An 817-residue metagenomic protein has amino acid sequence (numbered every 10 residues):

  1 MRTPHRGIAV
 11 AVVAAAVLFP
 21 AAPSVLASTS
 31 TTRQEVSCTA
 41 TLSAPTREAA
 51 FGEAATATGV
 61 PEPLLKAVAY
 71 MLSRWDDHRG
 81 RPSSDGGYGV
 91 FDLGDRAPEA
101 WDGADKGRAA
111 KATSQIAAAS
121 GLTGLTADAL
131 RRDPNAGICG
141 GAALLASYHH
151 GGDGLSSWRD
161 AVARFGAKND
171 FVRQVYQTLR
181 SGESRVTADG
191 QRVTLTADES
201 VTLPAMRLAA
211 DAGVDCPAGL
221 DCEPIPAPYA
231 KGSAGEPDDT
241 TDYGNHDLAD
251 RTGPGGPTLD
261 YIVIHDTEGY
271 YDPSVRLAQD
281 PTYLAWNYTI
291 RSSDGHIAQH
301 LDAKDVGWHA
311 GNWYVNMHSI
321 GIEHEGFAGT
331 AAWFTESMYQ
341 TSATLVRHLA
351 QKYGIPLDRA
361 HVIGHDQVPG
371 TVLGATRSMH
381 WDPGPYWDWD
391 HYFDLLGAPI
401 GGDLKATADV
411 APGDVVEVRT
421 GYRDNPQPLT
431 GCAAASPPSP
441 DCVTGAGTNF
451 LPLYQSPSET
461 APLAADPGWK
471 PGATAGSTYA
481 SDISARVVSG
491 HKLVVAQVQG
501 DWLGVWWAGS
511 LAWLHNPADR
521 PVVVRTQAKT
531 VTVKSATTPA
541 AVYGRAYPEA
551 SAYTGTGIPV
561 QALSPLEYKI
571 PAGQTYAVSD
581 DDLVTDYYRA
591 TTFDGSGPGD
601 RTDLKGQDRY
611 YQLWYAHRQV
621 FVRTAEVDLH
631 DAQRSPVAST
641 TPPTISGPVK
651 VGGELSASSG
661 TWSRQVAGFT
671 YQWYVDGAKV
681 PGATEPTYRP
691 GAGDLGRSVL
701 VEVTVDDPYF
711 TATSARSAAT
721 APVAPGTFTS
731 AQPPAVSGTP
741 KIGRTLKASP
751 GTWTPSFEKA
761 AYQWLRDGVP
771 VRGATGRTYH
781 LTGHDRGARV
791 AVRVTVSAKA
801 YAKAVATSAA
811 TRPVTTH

Functional and structural regions predicted by a protein language model:
M1-S30: Secretory targeting and sorting signals
E35-L42, A50-T58, T123-N135, V162-R164 (+5 more regions): Second-shell loop/turn segments in exported
V36-G182, T187-A188: Catalytic glycan-binding domains that act on GlcNAc-containing polysaccharides
T39-T46, Q191-G311, W381, S510 (+3 more regions): N-terminal catalytic cores of peptidoglycan-degrading enzymes
V172-K231, A331-A446: Basic/polar, cationic surfaces and motifs that engage anionic cell-wall and phosphate/carboxylate ligands
A465-S489, V495-V498, T554-S564, Y568-K569 (+2 more regions): SH3/SH3-like (including bacterial SH3b) beta-barrel domains that bind proline-rich motifs or cell-wall ligands
W507-T556, G595-G599, K605-S635: Boundary regions of SH3-family modules and the immediately adjacent low-complexity/disordered segments in eukaryotic
S635-H817: Ser/Thr/Pro/Gly-rich low-complexity disordered regions
